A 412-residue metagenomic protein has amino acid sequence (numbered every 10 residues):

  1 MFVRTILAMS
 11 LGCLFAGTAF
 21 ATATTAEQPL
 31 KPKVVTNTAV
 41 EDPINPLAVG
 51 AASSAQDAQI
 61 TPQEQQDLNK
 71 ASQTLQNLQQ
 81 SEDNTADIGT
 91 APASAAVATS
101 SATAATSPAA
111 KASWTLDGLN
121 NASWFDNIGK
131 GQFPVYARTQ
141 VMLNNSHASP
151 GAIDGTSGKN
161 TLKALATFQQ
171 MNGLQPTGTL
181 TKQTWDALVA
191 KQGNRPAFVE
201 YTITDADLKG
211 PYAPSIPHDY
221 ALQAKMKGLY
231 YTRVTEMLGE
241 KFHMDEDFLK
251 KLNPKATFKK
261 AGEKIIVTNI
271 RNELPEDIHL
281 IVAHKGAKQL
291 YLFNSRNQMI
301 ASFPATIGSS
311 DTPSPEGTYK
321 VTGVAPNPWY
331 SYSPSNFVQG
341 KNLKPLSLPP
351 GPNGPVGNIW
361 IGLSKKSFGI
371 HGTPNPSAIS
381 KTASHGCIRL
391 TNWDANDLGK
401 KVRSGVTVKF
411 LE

Functional and structural regions predicted by a protein language model:
M1-A21: Gram-negative bacterial Sec-dependent N-terminal signal peptides
T24-A51, A55-A152, R195-A224: Acidic, Ser/Thr/Pro/Gly-enriched interdomain connector segments
S123-F133, A148-T156, G173-Q175, A221-L229 (+5 more regions): Second-shell loop/turn segments in exported
V135, V141-P150, S157-Q175, R233-F258 (+4 more regions): LysM (lysin motif) carbohydrate-binding repeats in extracellular/periplasmic proteins that recognize
K159-D205, K250-L280: Extracellular LysM carbohydrate-binding repeats and other cell-envelope/extracellular binding modules
P217-H218, Q223-A224, R233, K241-E246 (+2 more regions): Intrinsically disordered, low-complexity, Pro/Ser/Thr/Asn/Gly/Ala-rich spacer/linker segments adjacent to signal
P275-T373: Gly/Pro-biased beta-strand-loop elements
K341-E412: Exported/periplasmic cell-wall-interacting domains
